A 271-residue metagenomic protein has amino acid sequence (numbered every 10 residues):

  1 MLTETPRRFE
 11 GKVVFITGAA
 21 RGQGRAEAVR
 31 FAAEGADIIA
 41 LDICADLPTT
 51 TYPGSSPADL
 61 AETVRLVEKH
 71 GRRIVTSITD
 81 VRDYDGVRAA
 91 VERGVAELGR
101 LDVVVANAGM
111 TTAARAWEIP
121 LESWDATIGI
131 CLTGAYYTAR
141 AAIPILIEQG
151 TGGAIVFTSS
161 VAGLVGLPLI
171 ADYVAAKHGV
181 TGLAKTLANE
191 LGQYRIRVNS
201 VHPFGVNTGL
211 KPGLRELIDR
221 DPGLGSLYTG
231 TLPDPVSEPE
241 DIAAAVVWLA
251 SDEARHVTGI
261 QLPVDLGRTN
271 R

Functional and structural regions predicted by a protein language model:
L2-T5, V165, V247, T258-R271: Short C-terminal tail/terminal secondary-structure segment of NAD(P)H-dependent dehydrogenase/reductase domains
P6-I39, I43: Canonical Rossmann dinucleotide-binding motif of NAD(H)/NADP(H)-dependent dehydrogenases/reductases, specifically
R115-A116, P120-I128, L227: Substrate-binding pocket helix/loop in short-chain dehydrogenase/reductase
A139, A176, A184: Active-site helix of classical SDR
P144, N189-Q193, R255: Alpha-helical segment proximal to the catalytic Tyr-Lys
S160: Residue(s) in the substrate-gating loop at a strand-loop-helix junction that position the organic substrate next
G230-I242, E253: A conserved structural motif in NAD(P)-dependent oxidoreductases
